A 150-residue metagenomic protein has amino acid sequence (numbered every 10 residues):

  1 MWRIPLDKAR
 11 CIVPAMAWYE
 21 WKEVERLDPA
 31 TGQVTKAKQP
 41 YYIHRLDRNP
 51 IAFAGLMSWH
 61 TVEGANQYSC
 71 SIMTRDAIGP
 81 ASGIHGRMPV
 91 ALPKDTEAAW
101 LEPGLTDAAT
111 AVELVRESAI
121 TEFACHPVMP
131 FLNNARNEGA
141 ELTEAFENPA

Functional and structural regions predicted by a protein language model:
M1-A150: A structured binding-face within diverse protein domains that lines the active/interaction site
